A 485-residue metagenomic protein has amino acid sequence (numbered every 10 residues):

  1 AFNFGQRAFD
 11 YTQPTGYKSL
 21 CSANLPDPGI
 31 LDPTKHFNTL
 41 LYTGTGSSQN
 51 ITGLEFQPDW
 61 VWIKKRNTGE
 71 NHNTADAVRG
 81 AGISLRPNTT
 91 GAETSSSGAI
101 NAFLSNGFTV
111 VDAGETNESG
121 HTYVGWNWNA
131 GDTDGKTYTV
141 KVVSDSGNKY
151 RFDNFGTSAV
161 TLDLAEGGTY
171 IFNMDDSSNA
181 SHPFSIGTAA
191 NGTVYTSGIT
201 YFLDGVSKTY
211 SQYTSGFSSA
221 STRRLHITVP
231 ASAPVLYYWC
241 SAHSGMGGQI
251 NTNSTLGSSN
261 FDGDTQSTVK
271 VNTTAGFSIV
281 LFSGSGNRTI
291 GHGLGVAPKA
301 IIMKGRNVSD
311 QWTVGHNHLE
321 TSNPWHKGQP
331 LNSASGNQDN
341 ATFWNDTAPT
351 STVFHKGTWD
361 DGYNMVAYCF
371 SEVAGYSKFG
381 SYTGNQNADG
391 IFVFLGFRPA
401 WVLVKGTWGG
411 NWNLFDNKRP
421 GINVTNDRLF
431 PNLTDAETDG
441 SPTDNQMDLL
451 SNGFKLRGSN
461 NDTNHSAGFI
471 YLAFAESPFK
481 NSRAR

Functional and structural regions predicted by a protein language model:
A1-D134, T255-R485: Surface-exposed molecular-recognition determinants
H72, Y170, H182-F184, Y238 (+1 more regions): Short beta-strand elements bearing conserved aromatic residues within extracellular beta-rich modules
A130, S144, D176, T188 (+4 more regions): Non-catalytic surface loops within mature trypsin-like serine protease
T139-E166: N-terminal edge beta-strand
T139-V140, S178-S181, L203-L256: Extracellular/periplasmic metallocenter environments
G156-G168, A220-Y238, K270-T273, G286-G291 (+2 more regions): Short aromatic-cysteine micro-motif
I171-D175: Short edge beta-strand/loop segments characteristic of extracellular beta-sandwich folds
A180-F202: N-terminal V-set
